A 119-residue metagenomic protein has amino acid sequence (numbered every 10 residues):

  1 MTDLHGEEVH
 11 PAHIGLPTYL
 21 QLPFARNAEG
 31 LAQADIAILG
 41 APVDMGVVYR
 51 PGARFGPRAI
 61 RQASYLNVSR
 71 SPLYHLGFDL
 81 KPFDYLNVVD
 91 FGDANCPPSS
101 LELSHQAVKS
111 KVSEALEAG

Functional and structural regions predicted by a protein language model:
M1-G119: Metal-dependent C-N hydrolase catalytic cores
